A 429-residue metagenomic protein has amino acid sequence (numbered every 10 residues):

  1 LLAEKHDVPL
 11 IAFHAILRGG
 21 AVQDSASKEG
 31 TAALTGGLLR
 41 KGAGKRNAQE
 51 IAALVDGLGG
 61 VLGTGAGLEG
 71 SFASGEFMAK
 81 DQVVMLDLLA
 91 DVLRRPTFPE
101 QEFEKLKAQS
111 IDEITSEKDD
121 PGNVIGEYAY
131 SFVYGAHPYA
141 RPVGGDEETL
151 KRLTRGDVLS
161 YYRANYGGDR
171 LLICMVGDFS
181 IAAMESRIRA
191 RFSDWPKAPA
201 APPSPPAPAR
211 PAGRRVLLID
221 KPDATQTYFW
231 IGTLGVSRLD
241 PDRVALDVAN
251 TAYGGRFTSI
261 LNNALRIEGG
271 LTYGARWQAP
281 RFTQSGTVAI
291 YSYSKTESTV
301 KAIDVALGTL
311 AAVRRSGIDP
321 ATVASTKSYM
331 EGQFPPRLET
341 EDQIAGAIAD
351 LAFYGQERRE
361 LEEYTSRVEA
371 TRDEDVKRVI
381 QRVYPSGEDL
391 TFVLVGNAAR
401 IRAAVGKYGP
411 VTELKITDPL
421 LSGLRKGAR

Functional and structural regions predicted by a protein language model:
L1-E4, L159-A164, G213-K221, K377-R382: Short, surface-exposed beta-strand/loop micro-motifs that present aromatic residues
A3, D7-R40, R46-R94, L106-D112 (+8 more regions): M16 family metallopeptidases and their MPP-like homologs
G126-E127, R155-R191, P385-T391: Non-catalytic, conformational "gating/processing" segments within enzyme and secreted inhibitor domains
G135, Y139, V143, L172-S237 (+2 more regions): An aromatic/glycine/proline-enriched structural segment found at the starts of mature extracellular/organellar domains
L150-T154: Short, charged, amphipathic alpha-helices and their helix-cap/turn boundaries
